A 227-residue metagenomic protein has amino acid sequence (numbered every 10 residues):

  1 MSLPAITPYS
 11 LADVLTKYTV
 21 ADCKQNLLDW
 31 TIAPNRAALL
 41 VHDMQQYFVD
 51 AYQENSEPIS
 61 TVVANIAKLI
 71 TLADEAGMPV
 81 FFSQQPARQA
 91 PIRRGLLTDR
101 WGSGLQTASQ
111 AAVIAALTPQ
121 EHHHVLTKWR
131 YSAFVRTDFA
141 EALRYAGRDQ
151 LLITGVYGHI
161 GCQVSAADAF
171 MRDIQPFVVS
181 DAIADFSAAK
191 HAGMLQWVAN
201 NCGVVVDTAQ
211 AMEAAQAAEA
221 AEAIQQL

Functional and structural regions predicted by a protein language model:
M1-A38, K68-A76, W101-L227: Active-site-adjacent betaalpha module
L27-D74, F81: Short, contiguous, helix-prone interaction/anchoring segments in small proteins
M44, Q85-A87, D181: Active-site loop/turn elements of alpha/beta-hydrolase fold enzymes, especially the short glycine-/histidine-rich
Q45-V49, A90-L97, A115-V125: Short, basic/glycine-rich phosphate-binding loops at helix/coil junctions that contact nucleotide phosphates
S56-I59, T98-D99, F170: Glycine-rich, phosphate-binding/catalytic loops in enzymes
A73-I92: Von Willebrand factor
F81, L97-T98: HAD-like small-molecule phosphatases
